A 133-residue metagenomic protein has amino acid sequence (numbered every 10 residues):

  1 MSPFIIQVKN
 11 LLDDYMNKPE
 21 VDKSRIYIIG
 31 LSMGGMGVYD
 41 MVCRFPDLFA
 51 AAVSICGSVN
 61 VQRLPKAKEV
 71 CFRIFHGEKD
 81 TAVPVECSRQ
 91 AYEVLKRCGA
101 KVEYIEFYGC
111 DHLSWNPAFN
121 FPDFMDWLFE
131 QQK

Functional and structural regions predicted by a protein language model:
M1-S32: Gly/Ser-rich "nucleophile elbow"/oxyanion-hole loop immediately N-terminal to the catalytic nucleophile in hydrolases
S2-I5, K9, Y39, V85-R89: Short, surface-exposed alpha-helical segments at coil->helix boundaries
L11, C56-L64, E86, Q90: Alpha-helical scaffolding within the catalytic cores of extracellular/periplasmic polymer-degrading hydrolases
I28-G30, I55, F75: Short beta-strand immediately N-terminal to the catalytic nucleophile in serine-hydrolase-like folds
G35-P46: Short glycine-enriched nucleophile-adjacent loop and the immediately C-terminal alpha-helix near the catalytic center
L48-S58: A conserved short beta-strand
C71-F75, T81, V85-K133: C-terminal catalytic histidine-bearing segment of alpha/beta-hydrolase fold enzymes
